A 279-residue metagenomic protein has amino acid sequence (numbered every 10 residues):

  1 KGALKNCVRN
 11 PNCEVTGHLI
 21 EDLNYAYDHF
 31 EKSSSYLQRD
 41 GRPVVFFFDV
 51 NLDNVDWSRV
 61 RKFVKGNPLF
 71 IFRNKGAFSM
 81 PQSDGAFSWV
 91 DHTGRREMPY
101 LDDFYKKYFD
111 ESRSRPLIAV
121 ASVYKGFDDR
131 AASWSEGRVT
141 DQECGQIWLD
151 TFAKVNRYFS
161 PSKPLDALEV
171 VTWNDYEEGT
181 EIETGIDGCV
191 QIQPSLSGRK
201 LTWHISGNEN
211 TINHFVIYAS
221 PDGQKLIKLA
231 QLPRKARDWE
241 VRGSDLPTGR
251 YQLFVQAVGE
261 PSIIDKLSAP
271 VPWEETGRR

Functional and structural regions predicted by a protein language model:
K1-H214, A219-G223, I227-R279: Glycan-processing catalytic domains of CAZymes
